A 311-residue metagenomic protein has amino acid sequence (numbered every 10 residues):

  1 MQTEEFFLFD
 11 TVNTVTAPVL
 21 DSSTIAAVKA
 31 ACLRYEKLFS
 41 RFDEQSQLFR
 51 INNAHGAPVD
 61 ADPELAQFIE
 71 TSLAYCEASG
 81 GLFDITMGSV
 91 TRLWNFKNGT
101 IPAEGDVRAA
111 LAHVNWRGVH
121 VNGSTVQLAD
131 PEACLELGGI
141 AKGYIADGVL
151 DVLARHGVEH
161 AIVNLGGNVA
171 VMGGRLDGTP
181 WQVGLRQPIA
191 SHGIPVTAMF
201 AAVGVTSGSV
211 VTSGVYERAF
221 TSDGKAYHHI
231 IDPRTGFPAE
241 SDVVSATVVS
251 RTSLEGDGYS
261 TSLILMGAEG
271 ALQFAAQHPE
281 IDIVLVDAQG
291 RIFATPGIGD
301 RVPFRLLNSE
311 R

Functional and structural regions predicted by a protein language model:
M1-R311: Mature catalytic core of soluble alpha/beta enzymes
